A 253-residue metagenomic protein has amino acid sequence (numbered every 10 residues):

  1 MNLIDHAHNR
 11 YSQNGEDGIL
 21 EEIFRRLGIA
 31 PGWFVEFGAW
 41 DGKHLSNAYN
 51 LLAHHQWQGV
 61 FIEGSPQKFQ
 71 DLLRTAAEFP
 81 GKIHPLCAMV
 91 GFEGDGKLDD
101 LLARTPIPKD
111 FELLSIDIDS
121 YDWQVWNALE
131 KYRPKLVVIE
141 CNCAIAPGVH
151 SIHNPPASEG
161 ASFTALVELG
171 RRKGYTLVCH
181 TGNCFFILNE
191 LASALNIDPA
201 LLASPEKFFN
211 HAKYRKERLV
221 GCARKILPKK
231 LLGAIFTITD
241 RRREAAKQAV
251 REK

Functional and structural regions predicted by a protein language model:
I4-L101, C143-A146, A212: SAM cofactor-binding core of SAM-dependent methyltransferases, primarily the Rossmann-like beta-alpha-beta module
D5-H8, P31-F34, K109-F111, P156-A161: N-terminal start-of-chain detector that recognizes signal peptides and the immediate post-cleavage beginning
N14, P66, G91-F92, G96 (+3 more regions): Short, amphipathic alpha-helical segments
G28, T105-I107, N196: Glycine-centered secondary-structure boundary/capping sites
Y49-N50, W57-Q58, D110-I116, S120-R251: Conserved acidic-Pro-Pro-aromatic motif
D95-P108, N127-E130: Short amphipathic alpha-helix with an adjacent loop that forms part of the alpha/beta core around
